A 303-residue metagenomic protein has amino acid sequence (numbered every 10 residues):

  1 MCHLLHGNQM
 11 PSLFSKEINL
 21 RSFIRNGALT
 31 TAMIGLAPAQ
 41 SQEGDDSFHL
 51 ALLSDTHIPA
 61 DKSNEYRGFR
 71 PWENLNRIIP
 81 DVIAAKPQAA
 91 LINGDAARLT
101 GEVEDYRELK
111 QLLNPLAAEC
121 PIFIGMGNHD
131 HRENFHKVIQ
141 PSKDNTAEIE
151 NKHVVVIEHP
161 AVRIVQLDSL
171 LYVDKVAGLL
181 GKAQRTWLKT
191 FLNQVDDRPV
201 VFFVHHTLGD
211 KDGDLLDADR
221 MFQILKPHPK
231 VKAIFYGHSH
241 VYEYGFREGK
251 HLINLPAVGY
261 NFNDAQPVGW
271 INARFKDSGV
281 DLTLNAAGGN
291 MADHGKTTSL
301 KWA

Functional and structural regions predicted by a protein language model:
M1-I18, S22: N-terminal secretory signal peptides
I18, S41-Y106: N-terminal active-site segment of His-dependent metallophosphoesterases
I18-L36: N-terminal export leaders
L29, H57, A96-A97, H129-H131 (+3 more regions): Catalytic metal-binding/acid-base residues of hydrolase active sites
L53-S54, A90-G94, I122-G127, V201-V204 (+2 more regions): Active-site neighborhood of phospho(di)ester-bond hydrolases with catalytic His/Asp-centered motifs
K62-N64, A96-T100, L170-L179, T207-D210: Surface-exposed cleft-lining segments at the edges of enzyme active sites
E102-K189, Q194, P199, R220-K230 (+2 more regions): Extended active-site neighborhood of metal-dependent phosphoesterases/phosphodiesterases
R274-A303: A short C-terminal boundary segment appended to hydrolase-like catalytic domains
